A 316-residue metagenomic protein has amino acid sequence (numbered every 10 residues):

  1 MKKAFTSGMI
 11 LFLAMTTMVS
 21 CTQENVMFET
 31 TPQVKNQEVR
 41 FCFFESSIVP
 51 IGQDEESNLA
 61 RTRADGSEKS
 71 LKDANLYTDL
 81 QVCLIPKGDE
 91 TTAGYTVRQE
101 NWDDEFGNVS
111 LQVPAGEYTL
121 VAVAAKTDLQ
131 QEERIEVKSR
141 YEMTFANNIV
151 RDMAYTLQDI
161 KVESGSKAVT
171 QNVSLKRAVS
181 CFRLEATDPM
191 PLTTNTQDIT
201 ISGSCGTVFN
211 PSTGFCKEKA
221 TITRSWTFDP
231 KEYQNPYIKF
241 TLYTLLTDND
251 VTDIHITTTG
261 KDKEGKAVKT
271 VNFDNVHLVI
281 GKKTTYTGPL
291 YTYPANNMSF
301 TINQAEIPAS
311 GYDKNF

Functional and structural regions predicted by a protein language model:
M1-V19: Sec-dependent bacterial lipoprotein signal peptides
M15-V49, L184, G281, Q304-F316: Bacterial Sec-dependent N-terminal signal peptides
N25-F28, N36-D73, A186-M190: Short amphipathic, basic-aromatic surface patches that mediate peripheral association with negatively charged
F43-E45, E56, F273, V279-K282 (+1 more regions): Low-complexity, acidic Ser/Thr/Pro-rich "mucin-like" tracts of secreted and single-pass surface proteins
G66-R134, T193-I280, P308-F316: Tryptophan-paired
E100-E105, T127-T170, K263-Y293: Structured interaction patches on ligand/partner-binding surfaces of diverse proteins
N172-V179, L242-D248: Conserved "repeat-terminator" motif of extracellular CCP/Sushi domains
R177-L192: Surface-exposed interaction/gating patches
